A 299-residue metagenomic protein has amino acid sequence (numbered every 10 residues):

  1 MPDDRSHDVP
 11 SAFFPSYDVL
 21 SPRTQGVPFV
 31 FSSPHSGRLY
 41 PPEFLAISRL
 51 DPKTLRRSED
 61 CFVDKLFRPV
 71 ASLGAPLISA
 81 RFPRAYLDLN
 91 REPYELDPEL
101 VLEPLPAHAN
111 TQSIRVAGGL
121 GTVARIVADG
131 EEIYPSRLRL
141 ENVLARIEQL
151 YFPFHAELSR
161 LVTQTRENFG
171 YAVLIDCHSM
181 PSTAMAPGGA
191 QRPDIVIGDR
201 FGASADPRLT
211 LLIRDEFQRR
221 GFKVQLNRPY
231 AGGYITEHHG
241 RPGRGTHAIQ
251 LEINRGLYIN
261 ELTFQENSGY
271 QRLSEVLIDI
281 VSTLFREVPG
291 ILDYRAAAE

Functional and structural regions predicted by a protein language model:
P2-L174, S179-E299: N-terminal catalytic or cofactor-binding beta/alpha core of small enzyme domains
